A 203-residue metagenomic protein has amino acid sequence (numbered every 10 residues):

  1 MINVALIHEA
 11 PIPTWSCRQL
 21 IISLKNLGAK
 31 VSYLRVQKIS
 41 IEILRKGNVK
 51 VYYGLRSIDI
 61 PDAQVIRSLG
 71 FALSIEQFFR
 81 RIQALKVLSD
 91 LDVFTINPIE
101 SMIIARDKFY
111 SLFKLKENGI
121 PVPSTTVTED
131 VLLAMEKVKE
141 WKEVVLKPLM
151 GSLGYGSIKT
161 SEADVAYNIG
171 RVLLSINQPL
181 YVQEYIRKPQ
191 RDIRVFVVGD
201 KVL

Functional and structural regions predicted by a protein language model:
M1-A5: Extreme N-terminal starter segment of soluble prokaryotic enzymes
A10-P121: Conserved N-proximal alpha/beta basic substrate-recognition cap immediately N-terminal to, or forming the N-lobe
V49-Y52, F113-L115, W141-V144, E162-V165 (+1 more regions): Short, hinge-like loop/turn segments at secondary-structure boundaries
E100-I103, E129-L133, M150-L153, D164-V165 (+1 more regions): Short acidic/polar capping segments at secondary-structure boundaries
E117-K142: Rossmann-like NAD(P)H-binding beta-loop-alpha module
S124, E143-L146, P179-Q183: A short linear hydrophobic-aromatic micro-motif
W141, P148-G154, I158: Hydrophobic, aromatic-enriched interface-forming segments
Y155-L203: Phosphate-binding site of ATP-dependent enzymes
